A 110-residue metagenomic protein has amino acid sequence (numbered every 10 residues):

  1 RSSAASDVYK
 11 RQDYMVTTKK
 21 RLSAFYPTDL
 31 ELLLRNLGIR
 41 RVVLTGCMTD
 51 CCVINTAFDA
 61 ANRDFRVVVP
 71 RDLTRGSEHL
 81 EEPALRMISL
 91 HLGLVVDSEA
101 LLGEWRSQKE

Functional and structural regions predicted by a protein language model:
R1-A5, Y9: Single conserved hydrophobic/aromatic residue that forms the stacking wall/gate of nucleotide- or nucleobase-binding
T17, L94-E110: A charged, well-structured terminal subsegment
T18-V43: Alpha-helical scaffold elements lining the catalytic groove of polysaccharide deacetylases
R40, R66, L94: Residue-level detector of anion-binding/catalytic polar loops
V43-C47, R66-E78: A short glycine-rich beta-strand->turn/loop micro-motif centered on a GG-aromatic cluster
D50-T56: Short glycine/serine/threonine-rich phosphate/pyrophosphate-binding segments that cradle anionic phosphate groups
A61-N62, S89: Anion (oxyanion) recognition and catalysis
G76-H91: Active-site-proximal loop->helix
